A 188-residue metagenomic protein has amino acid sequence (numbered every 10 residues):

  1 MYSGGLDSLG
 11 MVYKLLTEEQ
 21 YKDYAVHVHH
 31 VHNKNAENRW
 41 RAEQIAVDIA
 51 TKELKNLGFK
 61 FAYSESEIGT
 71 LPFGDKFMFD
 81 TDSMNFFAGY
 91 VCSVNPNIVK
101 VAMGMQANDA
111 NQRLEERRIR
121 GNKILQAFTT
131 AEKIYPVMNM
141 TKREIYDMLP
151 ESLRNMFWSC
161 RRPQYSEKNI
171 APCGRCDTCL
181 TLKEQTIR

Functional and structural regions predicted by a protein language model:
M1-R188: Nucleotide-activated chemistry modules centered on ATP-dependent adenylation/adenylyltransferase
